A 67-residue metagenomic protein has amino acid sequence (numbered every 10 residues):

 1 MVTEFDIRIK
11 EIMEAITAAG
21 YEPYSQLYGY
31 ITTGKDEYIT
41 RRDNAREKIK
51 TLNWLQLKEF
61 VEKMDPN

Functional and structural regions predicted by a protein language model:
M1-N67: Intrinsically disordered, low-complexity, basic-enriched segments
